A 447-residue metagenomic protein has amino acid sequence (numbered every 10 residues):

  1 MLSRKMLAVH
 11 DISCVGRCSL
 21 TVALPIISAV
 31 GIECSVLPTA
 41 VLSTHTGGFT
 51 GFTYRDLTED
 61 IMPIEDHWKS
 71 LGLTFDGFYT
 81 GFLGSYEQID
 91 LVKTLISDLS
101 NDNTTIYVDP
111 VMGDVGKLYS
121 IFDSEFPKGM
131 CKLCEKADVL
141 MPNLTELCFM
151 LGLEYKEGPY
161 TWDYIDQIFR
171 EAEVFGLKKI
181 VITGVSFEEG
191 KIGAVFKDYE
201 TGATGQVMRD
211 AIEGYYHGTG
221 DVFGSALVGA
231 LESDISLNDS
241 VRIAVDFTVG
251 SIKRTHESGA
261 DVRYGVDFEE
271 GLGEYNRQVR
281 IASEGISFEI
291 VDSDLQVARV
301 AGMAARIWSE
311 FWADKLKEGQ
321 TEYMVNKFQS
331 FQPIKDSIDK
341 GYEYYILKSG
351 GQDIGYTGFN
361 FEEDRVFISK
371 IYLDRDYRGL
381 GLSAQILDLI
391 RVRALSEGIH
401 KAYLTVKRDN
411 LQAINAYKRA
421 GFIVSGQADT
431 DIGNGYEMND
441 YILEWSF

Functional and structural regions predicted by a protein language model:
L2-V108, M112-S120, E269-R280: Conserved N-terminal subdomain of the carbohydrate kinase-like
C14-V15, T204-G218: Short pre-catalytic strand/loop immediately N-terminal to key active-site residues, enriched for Gly-Thr
I121-T204: Conserved phosphate/ATP/ADP-binding segment of small-molecule kinases
G214-L237: Short, small-residue alpha-helix embedded
Y216, Q352, D374-D388, L395-E397 (+3 more regions): Conserved glycine-rich acetyl-CoA-binding loop
N238-G285: Charged C-terminal helix
G285-D376, L387-R393, E397, S425-T430 (+1 more regions): Acetyl-CoA-dependent GNAT
Y403-K407, K418, I423-Y441: Conserved catalytic-core motifs of GNAT/GCN5-like acyltransferases
